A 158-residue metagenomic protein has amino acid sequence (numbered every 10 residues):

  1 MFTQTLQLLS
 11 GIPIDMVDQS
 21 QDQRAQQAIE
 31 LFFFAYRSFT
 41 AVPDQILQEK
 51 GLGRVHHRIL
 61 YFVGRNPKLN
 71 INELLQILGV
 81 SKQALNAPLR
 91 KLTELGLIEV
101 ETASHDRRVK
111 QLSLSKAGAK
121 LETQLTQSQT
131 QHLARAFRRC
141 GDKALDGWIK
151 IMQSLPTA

Functional and structural regions predicted by a protein language model:
M1-K50: N-terminal leader segment of winged-helix/HTH proteins
F33, Y61-R65, T126: Short, locally clustered residues in the helix-turn-helix/winged-helix DNA-binding domain
T40, R90-K150: Charged, amphipathic alpha-helical coiled-coil/dimerization segments
A41-S81: N-terminal helix-turn-helix DNA-binding core of bacterial DNA-binding proteins
I71-N72, Q83, R90, K110: Residues within helix-turn-helix
